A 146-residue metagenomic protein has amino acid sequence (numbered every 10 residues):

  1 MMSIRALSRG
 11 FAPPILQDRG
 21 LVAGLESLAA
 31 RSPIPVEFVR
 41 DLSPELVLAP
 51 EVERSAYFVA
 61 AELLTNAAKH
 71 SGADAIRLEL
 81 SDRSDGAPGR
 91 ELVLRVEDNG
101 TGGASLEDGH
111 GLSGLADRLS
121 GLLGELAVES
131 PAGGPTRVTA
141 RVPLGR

Functional and structural regions predicted by a protein language model:
M1-R146: Coiled-coil dimerization/phosphotransfer module
